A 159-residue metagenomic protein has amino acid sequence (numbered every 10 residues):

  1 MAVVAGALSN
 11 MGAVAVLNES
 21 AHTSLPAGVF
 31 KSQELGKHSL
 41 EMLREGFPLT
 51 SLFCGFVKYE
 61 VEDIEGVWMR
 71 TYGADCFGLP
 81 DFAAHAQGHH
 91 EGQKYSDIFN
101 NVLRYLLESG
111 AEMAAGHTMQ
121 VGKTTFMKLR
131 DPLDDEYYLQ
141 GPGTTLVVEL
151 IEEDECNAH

Functional and structural regions predicted by a protein language model:
M1-L8, G12: Internal, conserved structured core segments that host functional sites
V3, N18-E19: Generic ordered-secondary-structure signal
V14-V16: Contiguous mid-protein beta-loop-alpha structural module that forms a pocket-lining wall or clamp of enzyme active
E19-H159: Aromatic/basic-lined ligand-recognition segments that form π-stacking hydrophobic pockets flanked by Lys/Arg to engage
